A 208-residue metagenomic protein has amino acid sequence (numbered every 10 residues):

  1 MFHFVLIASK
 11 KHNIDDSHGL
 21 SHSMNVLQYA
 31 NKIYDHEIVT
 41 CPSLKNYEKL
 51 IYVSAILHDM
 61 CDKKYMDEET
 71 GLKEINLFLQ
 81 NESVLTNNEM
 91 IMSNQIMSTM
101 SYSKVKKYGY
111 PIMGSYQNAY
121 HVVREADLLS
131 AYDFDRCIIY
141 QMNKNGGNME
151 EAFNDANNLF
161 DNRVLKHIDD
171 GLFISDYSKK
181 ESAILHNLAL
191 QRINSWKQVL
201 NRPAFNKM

Functional and structural regions predicted by a protein language model:
M1-S17: Short glycine- and acidic-rich boundary segments immediately preceding or forming the N-terminal edge of structured
K11-H12, I33, M60-K63, N81-E82 (+1 more regions): Alpha-helix C-capping/helix-to-loop hinge sites
H12-L44, L57, V105-Y108, I112-M208: Divalent metal-dependent phosphate-bond-processing catalytic cores, especially two-metal-ion Mg2+/Mn2+ enzymes that act
L20, M24-L27, E48-Y52, N87-S101 (+1 more regions): Short, well-structured alpha-helical segments
N25-N31, D67-E82: An active-site-proximal "capping" alpha-helix that borders the catalytic cofactor pocket
N46-D67, G71, S93-S103, D127: His-Asp-centered metal-binding catalytic motifs of divalent-metal-dependent phosphohydrolases/nucleases
I75-M113: Hydrophobic, well-structured mid-protein blocks that either form specific transmembrane helices
